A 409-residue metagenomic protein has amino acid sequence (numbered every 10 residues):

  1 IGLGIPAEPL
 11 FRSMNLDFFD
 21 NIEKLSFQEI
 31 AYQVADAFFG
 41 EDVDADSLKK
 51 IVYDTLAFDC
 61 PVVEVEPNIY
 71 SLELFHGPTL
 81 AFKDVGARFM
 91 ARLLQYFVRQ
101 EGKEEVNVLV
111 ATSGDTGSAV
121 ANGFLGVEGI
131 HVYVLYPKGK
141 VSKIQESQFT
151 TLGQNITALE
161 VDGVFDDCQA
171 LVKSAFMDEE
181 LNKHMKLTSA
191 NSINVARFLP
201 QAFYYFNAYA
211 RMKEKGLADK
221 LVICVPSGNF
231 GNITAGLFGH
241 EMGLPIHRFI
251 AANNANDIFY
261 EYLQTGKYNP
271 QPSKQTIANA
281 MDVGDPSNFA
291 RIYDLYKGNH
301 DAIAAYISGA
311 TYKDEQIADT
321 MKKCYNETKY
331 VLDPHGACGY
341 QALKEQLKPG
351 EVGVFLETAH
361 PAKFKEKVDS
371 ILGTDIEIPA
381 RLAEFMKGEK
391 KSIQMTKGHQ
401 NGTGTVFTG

Functional and structural regions predicted by a protein language model:
I5, P9-L10: Short, small-residue-biased leader/transition segments that mark boundaries at the very start of proteins
F11-D42, K49-D59, A318-D319, K323-N326 (+3 more regions): Flexible, glycine-rich loop/tail regions that form catalytic "lids" or insertion modules at the edges of active sites
R12-L80, L152-N182: Small-residue-rich anion-binding loops in enzyme active sites
S71-G126: Well-ordered mid-protein domain cores that form the structural environment of catalytic cofactors
D84, M90, L109-N122, S142-K143 (+4 more regions): Short glycine/serine/threonine-rich phosphate/pyrophosphate-binding segments that cradle anionic phosphate groups
R88-R99, G123-Y133, F149-L152, H240-I246 (+2 more regions): A glycine- and small-aliphatic-rich helix-loop capping segment at beta-alpha/alpha-beta transitions that lines
Q145-I193, R197, I250-C338, I371-G409: Active-site/ligand-binding loops adjacent to catalytic centers
A170, S174, K183-H240, L244: Domain-scale recognition of functional cores that engage charged ligands
